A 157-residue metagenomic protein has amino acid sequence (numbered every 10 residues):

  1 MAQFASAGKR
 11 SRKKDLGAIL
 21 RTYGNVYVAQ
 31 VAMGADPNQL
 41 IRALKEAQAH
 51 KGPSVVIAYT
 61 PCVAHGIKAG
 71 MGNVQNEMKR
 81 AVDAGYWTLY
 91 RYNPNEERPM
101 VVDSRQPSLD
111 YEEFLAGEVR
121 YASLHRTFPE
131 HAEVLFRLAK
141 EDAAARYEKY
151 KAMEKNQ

Functional and structural regions predicted by a protein language model:
M1-Q106: Glycine-rich ThDP/TPP pyrophosphate-binding loop and its adjacent helix/strand module within ThDP-dependent enzymes
N73-Q157: Conserved acidic/glycine
